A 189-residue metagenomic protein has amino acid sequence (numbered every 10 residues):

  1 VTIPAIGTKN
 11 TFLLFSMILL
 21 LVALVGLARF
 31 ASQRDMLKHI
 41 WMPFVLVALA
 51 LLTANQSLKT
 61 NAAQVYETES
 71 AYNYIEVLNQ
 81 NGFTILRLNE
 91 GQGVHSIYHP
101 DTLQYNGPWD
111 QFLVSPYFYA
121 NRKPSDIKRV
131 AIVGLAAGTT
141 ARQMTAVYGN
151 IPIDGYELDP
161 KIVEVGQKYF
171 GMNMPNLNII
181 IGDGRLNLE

Functional and structural regions predicted by a protein language model:
V1-F30: Membrane-embedded alpha-helical segments of integral membrane proteins
T8-K9, I151, N173: Secondary-structure boundary/capping positions in well-ordered alpha/beta enzyme cores
L13, G155, I180: Conserved SAM-binding loop
M17-L20, P108, G184: Internal, well-ordered alpha-helical segments in soluble enzyme and binding-protein domains
L24-S32, L51-L58: Juxtamembrane membrane-interface segments at transmembrane alpha-helix termini
A31-V45: Membrane-interfacial entry segments at the cytosolic side of transmembrane helices
P43-D154, D159-F170: Class I S-adenosylmethionine
V163-E189: S-adenosyl-L-methionine
